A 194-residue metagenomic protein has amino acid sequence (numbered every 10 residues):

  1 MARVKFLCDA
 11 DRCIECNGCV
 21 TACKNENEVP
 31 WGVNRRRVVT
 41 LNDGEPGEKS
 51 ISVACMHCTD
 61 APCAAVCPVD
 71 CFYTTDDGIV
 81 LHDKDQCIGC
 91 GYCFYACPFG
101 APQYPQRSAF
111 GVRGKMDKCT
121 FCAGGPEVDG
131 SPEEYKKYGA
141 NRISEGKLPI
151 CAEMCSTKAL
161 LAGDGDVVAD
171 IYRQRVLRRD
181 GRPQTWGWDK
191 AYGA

Functional and structural regions predicted by a protein language model:
M1-A194: Non-ligating segments of multi-cofactor redox enzymes
